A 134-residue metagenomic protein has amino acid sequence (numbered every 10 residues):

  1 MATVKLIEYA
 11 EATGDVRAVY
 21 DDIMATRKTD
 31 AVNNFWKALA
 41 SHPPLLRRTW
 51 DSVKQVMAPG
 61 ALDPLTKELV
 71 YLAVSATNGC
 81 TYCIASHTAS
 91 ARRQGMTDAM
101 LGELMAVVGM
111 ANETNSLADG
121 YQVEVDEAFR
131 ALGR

Functional and structural regions predicted by a protein language model:
M1-R134: Hydrophobic alpha-helical segments
